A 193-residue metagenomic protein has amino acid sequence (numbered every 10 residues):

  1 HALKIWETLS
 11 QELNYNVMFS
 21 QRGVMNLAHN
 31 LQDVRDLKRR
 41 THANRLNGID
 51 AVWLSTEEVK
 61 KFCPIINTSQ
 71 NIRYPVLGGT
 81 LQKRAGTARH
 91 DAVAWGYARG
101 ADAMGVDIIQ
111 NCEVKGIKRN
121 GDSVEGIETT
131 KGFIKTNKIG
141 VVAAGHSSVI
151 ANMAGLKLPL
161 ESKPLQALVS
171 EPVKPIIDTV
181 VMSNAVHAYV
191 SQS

Functional and structural regions predicted by a protein language model:
H1, R39-N44, S69-L81, E125 (+2 more regions): Short, structured secondary-structure boundary patches
H1-A2, D33, L37, V52 (+9 more regions): Generic structural signal for well-ordered, non-membrane alpha-helical segments in soluble metabolic enzymes
H1-I65, H187-Y189: Dinucleotide-binding Rossmann-like beta1-alpha1 core, especially the glycine-rich loop that anchors the ADP
K4, T8, Y15-G23, G116-S123 (+2 more regions): Active-site substrate-recognition segment that forms the wall of the catalytic cavity or substrate channel
E12, G100-M104, M153: Active-site catalytic microenvironments for nucleophilic, acid-base chemistry
Q32-R35, F62-V76, K118-E125: A short, glycine/Asx- and small/polar-enriched loop/turn that sits immediately N-terminal to a beta-strand
A51-W53, I108, A167: Conserved beta-strand scaffold positions in the cores of enzyme catalytic domains, especially in NTP/NDP-utilizing
G79-K138: Helical element adjacent to the flavin cofactor pocket in flavoenzyme catalytic cores
